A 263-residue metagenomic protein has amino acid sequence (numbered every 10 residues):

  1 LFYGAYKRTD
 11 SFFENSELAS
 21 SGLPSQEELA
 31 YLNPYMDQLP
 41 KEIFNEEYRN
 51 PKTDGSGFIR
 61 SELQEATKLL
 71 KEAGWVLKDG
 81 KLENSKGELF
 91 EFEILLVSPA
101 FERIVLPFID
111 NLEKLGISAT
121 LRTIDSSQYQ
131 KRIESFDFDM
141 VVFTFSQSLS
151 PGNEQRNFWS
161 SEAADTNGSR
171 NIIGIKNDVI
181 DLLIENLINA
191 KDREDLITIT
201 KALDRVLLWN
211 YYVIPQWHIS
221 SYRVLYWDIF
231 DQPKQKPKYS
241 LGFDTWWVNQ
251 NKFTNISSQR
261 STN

Functional and structural regions predicted by a protein language model:
L1-E46, Q64, A100-I109, R132-N263: Detector for C-terminal structural segments
L39-Q147, H218-S221: Ligand/substrate-recognition segments at binding pockets and active sites
